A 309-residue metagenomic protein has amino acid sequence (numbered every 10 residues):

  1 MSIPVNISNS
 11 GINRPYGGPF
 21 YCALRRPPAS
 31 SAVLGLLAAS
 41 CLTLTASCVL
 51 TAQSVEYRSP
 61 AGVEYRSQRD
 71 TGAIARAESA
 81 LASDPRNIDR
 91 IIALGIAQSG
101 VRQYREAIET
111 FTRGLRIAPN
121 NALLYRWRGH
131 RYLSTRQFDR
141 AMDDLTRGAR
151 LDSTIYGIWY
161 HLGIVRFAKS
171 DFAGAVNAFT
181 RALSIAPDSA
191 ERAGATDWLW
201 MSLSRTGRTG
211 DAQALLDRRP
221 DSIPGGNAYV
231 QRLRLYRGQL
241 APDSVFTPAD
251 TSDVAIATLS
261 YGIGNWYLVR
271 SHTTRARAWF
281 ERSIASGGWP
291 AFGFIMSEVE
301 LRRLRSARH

Functional and structural regions predicted by a protein language model:
C48-A93, G100-V101, S306: N-terminal leader/linker segments that initiate helical-solenoid repeat arrays
S79-A80, R113-G114, R147-G148, A182 (+2 more regions): Canonical positions in the second alpha-helix
S83, I117, L151, I185-D188 (+2 more regions): Structural marker of alpha-solenoid helical repeat scaffolds
I88-D89, A122-L123, Y156-G157, A190-A193 (+2 more regions): Helix-start (N-cap) detector for alpha-helical repeat units in TPR-like alpha-solenoids, especially tetratricopeptide
G100-V101, S134-T135, A168-K169, M201 (+4 more regions): Register position in tetratricopeptide repeats
